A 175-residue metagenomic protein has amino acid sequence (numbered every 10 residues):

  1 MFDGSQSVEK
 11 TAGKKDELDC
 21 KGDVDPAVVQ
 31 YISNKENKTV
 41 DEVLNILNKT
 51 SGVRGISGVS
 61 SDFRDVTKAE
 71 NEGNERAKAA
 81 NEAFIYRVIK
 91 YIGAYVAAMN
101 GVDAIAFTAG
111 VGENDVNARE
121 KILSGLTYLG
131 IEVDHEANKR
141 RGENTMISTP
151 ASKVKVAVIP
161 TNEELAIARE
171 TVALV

Functional and structural regions predicted by a protein language model:
M1, G55, A106, A157-V158: Structured core elements
M1-I32: Glycine-rich phosphate-binding loop of actin/hexokinase-like ATP-binding domains
F2-D3, D23-A27, K38, E42 (+7 more regions): Conserved active-site and cofactor/substrate-binding residues in soluble primary-metabolism enzymes
Q30-K35, A173: Short glycine/serine- and small hydrophobic-enriched flexible loop segments
S33-V59: Oxyanion-binding "anion nests"
N45, G52-I56, F63-A98: Adenine-nucleotide phosphate-binding core of ATP-dependent small-molecule kinases
K78-D103, G112-V175: Internal helix-turn-beta structural module
